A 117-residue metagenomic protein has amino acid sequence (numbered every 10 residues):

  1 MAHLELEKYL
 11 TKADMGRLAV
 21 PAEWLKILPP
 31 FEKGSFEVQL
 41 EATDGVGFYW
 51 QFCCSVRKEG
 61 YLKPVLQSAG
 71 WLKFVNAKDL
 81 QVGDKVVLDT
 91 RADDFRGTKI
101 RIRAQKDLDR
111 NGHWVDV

Functional and structural regions predicted by a protein language model:
M1-V117: Acidic, low-complexity intrinsically disordered regions
